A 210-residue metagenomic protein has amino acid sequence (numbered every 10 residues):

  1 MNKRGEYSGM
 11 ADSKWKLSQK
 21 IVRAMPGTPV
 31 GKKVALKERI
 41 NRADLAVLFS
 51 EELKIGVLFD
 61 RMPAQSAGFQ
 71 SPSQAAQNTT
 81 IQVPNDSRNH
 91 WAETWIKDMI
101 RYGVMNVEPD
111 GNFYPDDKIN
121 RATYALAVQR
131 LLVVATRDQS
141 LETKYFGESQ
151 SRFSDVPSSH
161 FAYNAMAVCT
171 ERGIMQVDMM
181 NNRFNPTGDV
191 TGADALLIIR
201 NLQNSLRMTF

Functional and structural regions predicted by a protein language model:
N2-E93, N106-A122, L131-A162, Q176-V190 (+1 more regions): Feature responds to low-complexity, polar/acidic, surface-exposed segments characteristic of secreted/exported proteins
I96-K97, Q129, M166-A167: Hydrophobic core segments within long, regular secondary-structure runs in both alpha- and beta-rich folds
G103, G173: Phosphate/pyrophosphate-binding loop motifs in nucleotide- or prenyl diphosphate-using proteins
